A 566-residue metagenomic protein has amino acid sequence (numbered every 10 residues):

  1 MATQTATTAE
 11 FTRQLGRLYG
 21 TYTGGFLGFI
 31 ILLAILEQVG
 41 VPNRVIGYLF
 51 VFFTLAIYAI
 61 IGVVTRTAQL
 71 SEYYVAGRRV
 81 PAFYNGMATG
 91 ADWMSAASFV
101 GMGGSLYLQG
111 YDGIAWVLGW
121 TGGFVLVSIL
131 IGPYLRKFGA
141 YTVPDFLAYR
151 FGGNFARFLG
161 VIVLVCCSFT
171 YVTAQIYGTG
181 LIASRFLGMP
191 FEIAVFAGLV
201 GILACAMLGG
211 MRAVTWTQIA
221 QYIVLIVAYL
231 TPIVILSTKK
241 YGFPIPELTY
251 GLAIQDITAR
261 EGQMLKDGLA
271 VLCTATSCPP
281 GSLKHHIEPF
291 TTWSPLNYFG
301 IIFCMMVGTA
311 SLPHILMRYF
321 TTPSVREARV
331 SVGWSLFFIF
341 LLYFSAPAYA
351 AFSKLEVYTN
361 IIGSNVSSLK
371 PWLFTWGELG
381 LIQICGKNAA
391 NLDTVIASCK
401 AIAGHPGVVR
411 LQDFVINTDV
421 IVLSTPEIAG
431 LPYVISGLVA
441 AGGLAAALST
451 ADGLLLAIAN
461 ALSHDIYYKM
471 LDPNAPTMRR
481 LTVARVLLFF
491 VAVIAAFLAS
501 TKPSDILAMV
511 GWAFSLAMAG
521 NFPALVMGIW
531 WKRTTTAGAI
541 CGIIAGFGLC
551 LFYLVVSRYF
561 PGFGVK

Functional and structural regions predicted by a protein language model:
M1-K566: Membrane-embedded helix-loop-helix hairpins and adjacent transmembrane boundary segments in multi-pass transporters
